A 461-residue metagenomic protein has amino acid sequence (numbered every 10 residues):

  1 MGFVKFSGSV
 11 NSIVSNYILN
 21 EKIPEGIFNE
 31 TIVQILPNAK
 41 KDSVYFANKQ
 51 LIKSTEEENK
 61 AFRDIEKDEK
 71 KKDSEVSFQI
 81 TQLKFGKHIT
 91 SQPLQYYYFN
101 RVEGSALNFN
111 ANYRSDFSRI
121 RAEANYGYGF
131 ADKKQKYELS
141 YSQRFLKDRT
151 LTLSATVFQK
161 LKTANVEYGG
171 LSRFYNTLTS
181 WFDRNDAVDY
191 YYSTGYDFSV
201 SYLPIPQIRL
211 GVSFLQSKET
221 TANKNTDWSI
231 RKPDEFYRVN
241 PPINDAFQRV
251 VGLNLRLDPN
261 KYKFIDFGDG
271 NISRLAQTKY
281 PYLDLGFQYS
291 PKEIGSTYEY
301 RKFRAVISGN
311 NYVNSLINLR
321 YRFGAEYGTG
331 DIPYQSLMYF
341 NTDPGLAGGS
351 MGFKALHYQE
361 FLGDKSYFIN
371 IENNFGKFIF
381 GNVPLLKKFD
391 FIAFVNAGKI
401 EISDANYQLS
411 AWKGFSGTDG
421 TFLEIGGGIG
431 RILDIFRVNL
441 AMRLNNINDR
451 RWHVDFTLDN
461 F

Functional and structural regions predicted by a protein language model:
M1-N29: Gly/Pro-enriched, hydrophobic low-complexity segments that function as extracytoplasmic propeptides/linkers
G26, F78-T81, F85-H88, R114-R121 (+6 more regions): Short loop/turn motifs that connect adjacent beta-strands in outer-membrane beta-barrel proteins
H88-F99, N110, S115-Y141, L153-A155 (+6 more regions): Transmembrane beta-strand segments that form the barrel wall of outer-membrane beta-barrel proteins
E103-L107, K133-Y137, Y192-Y196, D245-V251 (+5 more regions): Residues that define the transmembrane beta-barrel architecture of outer-membrane proteins
L107-Y113, L139-Q143, A155, Y196-Y202 (+7 more regions): Residues on the lipid-exposed face of transmembrane beta-strands in outer-membrane beta-barrel proteins
Y113, A122-Y128, L153-L161, V212-K218 (+9 more regions): Transmembrane beta-barrel strands of outer-membrane/channel proteins
L153-G170, T179-D189, G270, L275-V383: C-terminal outer-membrane beta-barrel translocator/porin domains of Gram-negative envelope proteins and their
D227, K232-F247, Y334-I432: Outer membrane beta-barrel transmembrane domains
